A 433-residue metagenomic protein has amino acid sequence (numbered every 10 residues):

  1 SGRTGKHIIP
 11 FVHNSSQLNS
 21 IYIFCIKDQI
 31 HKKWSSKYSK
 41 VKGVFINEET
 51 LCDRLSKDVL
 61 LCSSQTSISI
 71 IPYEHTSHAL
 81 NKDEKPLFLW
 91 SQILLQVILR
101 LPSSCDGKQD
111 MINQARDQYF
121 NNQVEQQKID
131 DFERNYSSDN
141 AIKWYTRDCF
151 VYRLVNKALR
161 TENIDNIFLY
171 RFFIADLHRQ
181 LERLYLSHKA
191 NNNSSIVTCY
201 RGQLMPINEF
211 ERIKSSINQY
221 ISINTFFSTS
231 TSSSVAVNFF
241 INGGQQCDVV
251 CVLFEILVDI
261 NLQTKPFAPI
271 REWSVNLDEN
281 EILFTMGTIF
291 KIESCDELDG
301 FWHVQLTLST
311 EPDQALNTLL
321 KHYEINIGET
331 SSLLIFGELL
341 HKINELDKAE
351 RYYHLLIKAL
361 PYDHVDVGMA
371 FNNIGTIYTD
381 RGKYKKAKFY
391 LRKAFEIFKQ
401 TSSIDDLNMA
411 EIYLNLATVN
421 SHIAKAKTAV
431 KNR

Functional and structural regions predicted by a protein language model:
S1-R433: Mono-ADP-ribosyltransferase
